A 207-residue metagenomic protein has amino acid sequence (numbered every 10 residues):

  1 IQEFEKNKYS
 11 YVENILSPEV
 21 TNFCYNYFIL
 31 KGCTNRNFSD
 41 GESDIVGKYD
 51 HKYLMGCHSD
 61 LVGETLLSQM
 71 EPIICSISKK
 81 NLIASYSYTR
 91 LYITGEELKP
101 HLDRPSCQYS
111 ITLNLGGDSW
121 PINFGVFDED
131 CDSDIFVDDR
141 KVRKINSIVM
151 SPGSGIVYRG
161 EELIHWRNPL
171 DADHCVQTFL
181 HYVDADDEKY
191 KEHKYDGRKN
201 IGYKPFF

Functional and structural regions predicted by a protein language model:
I1-S78: Non-heme Fe(II)/2-oxoglutarate
E3-S10, G41, I45, N81 (+4 more regions): Catalytic phosphate/metal-binding cores of nucleic-acid and nucleotide-processing enzymes, i.e., regions that mediate
Y11-E13, V157, H181: Short, well-ordered beta-strand micro-motif
K79-Y88: A short coil-to-beta-strand element that immediately follows conserved catalytic motifs
L91: Conserved active-site beta-strand element of glycosyltransferases/polysaccharide synthases
T94-E162, H174-T178, A185-N200: Catalytic core of non-heme Fe(II) oxygenases with the double-stranded beta-helix
R167-A172: Short proline/glycine-enriched turn/loop segments at secondary-structure junctions
K199-F207: C-terminal helix/juxtamembrane-tail motif
